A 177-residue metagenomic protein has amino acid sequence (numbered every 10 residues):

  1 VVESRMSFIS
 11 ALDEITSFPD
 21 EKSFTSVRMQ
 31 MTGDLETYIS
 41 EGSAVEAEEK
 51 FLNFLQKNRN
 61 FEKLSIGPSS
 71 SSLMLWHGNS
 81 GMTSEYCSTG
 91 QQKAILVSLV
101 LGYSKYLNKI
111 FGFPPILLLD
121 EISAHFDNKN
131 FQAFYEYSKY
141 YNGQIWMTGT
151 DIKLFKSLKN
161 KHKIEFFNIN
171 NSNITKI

Functional and structural regions predicted by a protein language model:
E3-I116, H125, K129, A133-E136 (+3 more regions): Conserved NTPase motor "head" modules and their coupling/switch loops across ABC/AAA+ ATPases, GTPases, and GHKL ATPases
D120-I122: Walker B catalytic acidic pair
W146, E165-F167: Hydrophobic/aromatic beta-strand patches that form the interior of the parallel beta-sheet core in alpha/beta enzyme
T148-T150: H-loop/switch region of ABC-family ATPase nucleotide-binding domains
